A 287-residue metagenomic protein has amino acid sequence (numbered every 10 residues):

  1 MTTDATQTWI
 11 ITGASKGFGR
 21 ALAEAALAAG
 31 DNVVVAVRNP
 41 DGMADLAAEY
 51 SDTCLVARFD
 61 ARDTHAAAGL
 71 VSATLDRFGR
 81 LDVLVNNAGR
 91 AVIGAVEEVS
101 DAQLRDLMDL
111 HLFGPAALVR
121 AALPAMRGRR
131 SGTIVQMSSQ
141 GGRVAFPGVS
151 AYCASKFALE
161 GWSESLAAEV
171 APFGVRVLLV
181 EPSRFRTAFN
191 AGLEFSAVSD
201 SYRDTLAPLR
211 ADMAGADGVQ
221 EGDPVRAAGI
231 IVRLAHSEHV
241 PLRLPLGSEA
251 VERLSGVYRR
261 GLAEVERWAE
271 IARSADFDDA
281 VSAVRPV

Functional and structural regions predicted by a protein language model:
S15-K16: Conserved glycine-rich cofactor-binding loop
A29-D45: Conserved glycine-rich Rossmann-like NAD(P)H-binding loop of the short-chain dehydrogenase/reductase
F59-G69, D101: The beta1-alpha1 cofactor-binding region of Rossmann-like NAD(H)/NADP(H)-dependent oxidoreductases
A95-V96, Q103-R105: Substrate-binding pocket helix/loop in short-chain dehydrogenase/reductase
V119, S155: Active-site helix of classical SDR
S139: Residue(s) in the substrate-gating loop at a strand-loop-helix junction that position the organic substrate next
P172-P241: SDR active-site lid
